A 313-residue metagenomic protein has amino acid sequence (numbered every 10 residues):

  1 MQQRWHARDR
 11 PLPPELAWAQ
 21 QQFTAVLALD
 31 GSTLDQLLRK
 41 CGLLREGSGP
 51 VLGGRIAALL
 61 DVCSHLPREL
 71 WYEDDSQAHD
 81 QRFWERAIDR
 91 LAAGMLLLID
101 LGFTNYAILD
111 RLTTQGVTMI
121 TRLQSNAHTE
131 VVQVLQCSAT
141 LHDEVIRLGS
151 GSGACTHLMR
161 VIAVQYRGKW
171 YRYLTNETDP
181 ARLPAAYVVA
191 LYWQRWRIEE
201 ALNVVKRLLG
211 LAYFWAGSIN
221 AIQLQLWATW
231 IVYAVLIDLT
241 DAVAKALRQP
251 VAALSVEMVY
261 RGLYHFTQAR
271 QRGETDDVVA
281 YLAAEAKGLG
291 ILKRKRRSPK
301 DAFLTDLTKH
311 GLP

Functional and structural regions predicted by a protein language model:
M1-R8, L16, Q21-A25, L29-K40 (+1 more regions): Single, function-defining residue in the core of a domain
R45: Conserved mixed alpha/beta core segments that line enzyme active sites in large multi-domain catalysts
